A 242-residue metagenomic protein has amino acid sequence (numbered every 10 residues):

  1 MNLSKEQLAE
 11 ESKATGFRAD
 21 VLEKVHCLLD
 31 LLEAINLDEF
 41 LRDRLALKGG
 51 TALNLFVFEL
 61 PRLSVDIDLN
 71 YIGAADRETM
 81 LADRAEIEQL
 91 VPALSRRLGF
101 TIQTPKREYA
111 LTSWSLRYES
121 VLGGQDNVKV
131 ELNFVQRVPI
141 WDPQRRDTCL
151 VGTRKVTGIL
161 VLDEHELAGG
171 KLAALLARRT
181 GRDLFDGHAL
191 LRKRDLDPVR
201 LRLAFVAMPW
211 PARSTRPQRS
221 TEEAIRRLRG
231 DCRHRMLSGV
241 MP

Functional and structural regions predicted by a protein language model:
M1-L45, L55-I67, Y71-P242: Structured mid-to-C-terminal alpha-helical surface segments
G50: Active-site glycine-centered loops adjacent to acidic/histidine catalytic or metal-binding residues that shape
